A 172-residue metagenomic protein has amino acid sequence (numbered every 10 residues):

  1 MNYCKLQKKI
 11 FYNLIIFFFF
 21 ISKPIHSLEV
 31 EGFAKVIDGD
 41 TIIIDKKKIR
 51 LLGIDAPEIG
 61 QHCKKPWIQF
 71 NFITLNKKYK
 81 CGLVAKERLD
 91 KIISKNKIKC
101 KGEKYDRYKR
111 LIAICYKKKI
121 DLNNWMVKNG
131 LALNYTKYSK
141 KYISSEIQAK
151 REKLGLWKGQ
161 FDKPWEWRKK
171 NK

Functional and structural regions predicted by a protein language model:
N2-N13, F18-K172: Small beta-barrel nucleic-acid-binding modules, primarily SNase/OB-fold domains and secondarily Tudor-like barrels
